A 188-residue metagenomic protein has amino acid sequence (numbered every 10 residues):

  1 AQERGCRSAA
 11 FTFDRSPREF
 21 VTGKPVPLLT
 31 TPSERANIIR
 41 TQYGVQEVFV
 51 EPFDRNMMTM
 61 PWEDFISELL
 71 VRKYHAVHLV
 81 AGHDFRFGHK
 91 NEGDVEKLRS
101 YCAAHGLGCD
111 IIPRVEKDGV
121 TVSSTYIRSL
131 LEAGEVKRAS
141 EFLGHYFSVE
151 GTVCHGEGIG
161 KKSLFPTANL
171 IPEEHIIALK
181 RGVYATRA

Functional and structural regions predicted by a protein language model:
A1-R72: Core alpha/beta nucleotide-donor-binding catalytic domains of modification enzymes
N56, E63-S67, V71-A188: Active-site cores that bind ATP or allylic diphosphates and position pyrophosphate for catalysis
